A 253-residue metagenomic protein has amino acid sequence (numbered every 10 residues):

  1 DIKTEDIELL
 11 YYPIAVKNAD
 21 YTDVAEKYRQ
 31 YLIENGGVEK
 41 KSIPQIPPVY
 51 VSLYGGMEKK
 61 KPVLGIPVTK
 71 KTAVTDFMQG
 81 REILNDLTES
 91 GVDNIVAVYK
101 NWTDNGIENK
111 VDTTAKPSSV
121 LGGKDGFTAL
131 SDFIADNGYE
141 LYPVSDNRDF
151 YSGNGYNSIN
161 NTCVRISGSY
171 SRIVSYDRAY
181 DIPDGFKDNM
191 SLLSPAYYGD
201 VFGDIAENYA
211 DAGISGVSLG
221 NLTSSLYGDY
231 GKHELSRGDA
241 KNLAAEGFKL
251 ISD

Functional and structural regions predicted by a protein language model:
D1-T128, D132-A135: Conserved structural scaffold segments of CAZyme catalytic domains across common CAZy folds
N94-D253: Aromatic- and carboxylate-enriched substrate-binding clefts and catalytic-loop regions of carbohydrate-active enzymes
